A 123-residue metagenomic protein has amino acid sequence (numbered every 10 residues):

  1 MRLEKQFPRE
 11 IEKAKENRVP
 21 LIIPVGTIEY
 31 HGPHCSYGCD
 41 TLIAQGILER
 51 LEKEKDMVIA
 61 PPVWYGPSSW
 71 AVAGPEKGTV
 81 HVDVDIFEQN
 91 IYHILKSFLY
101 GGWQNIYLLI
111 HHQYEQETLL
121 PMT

Functional and structural regions predicted by a protein language model:
M1, Y65-T123: Active-site histidine-anchored catalytic micro-motif
M1-S36: Active-site and ligand/interface coordination hotspots across diverse enzymes and nucleic-acid-associated assemblies
V19, D56-M57: A generic structural signal for alpha->beta connector loops
H34-T41, A73-E76: Glycine-rich loop at the start of a catalytic domain that most often binds anionic cofactors/ligands
G38-E52: Short catalytic helix/loop segments, enriched in acidic residues and glycine and frequently bearing histidine
M57, P62-P67: Short glycine-enriched loops at secondary-structure junctions
